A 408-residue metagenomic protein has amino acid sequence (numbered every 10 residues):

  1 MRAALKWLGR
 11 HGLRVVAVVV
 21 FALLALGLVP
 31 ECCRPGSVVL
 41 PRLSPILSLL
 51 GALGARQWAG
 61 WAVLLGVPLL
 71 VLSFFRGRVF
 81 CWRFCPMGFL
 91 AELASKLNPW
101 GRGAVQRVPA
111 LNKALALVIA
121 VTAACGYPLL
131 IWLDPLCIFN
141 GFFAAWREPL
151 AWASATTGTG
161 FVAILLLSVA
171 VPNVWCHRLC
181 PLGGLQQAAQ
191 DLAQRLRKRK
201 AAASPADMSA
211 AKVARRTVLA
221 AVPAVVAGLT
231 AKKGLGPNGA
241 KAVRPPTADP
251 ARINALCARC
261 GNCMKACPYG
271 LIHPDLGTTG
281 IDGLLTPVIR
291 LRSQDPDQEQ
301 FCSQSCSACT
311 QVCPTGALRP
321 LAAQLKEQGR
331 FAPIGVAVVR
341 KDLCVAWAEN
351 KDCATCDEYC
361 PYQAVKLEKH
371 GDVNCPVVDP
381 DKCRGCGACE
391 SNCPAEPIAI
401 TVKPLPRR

Functional and structural regions predicted by a protein language model:
M1-R408: Non-ligating segments of multi-cofactor redox enzymes
